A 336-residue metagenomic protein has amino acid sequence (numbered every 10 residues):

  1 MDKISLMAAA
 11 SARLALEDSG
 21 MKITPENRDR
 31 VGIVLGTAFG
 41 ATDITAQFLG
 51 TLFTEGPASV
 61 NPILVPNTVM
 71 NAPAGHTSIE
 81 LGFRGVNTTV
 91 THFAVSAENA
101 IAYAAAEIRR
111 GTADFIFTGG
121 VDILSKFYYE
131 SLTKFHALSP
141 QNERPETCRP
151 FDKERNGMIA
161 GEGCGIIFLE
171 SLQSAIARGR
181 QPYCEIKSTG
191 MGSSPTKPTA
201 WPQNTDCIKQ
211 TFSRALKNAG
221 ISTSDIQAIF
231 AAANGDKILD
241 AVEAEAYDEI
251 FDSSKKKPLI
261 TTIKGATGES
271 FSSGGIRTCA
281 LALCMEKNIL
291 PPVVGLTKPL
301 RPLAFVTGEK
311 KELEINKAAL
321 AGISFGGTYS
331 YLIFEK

Functional and structural regions predicted by a protein language model:
M1-H92, V121-Y129, T223-A241: Conserved beta-ketoacyl condensing-enzyme motif
A8-M21, M70-P73, S78-F83, N87-G120 (+4 more regions): Active-site-proximal alpha-helical scaffold in enzymes
P25-N27, A219-D225, S254-K256, A304-K336: Flexible, low-complexity linker/loop segments at domain and module junctions
D43-P57, I108-R109, S131-N142, Q203-N204 (+2 more regions): A glycine- and small-aliphatic-rich helix-loop capping segment at beta-alpha/alpha-beta transitions that lines
L52-I63, E80-V90, P145-K153, S193 (+1 more regions): Glycine/charged-rich beta-loop-alpha catalytic/anionic-binding loops adjacent to active sites
T54-N61, A102, A106, R110 (+3 more regions): Glycine-/small-residue-rich "gating" segment that lines the acyl/pantetheine channel and substrate pocket
T112-H136, N142-N156, T189-Q203, A231-A241 (+1 more regions): Acyl-CoA/ACP chain-elongation machinery
E143-I221, Q227-A228: Condensing-enzyme catalytic core mediating Claisen C-C bond formation in acyl metabolism
